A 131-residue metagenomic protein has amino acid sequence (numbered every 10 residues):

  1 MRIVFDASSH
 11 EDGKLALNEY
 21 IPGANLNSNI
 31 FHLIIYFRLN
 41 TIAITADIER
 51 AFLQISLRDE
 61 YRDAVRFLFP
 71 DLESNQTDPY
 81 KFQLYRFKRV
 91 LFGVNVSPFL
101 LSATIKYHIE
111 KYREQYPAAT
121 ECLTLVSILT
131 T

Functional and structural regions predicted by a protein language model:
M1-A103: Catalytic-core region of right-hand nucleic acid polymerases
P98-T131: Active-site palm subdomain of RNA-directed nucleic acid polymerases
